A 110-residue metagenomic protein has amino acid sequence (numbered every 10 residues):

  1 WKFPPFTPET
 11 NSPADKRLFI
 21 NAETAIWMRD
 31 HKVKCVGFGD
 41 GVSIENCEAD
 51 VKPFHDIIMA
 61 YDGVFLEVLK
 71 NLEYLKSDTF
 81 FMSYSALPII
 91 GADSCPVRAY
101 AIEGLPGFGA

Functional and structural regions predicted by a protein language model:
W1-A110: Active-/binding-site microenvironments in catalytic and ligand-binding cores
